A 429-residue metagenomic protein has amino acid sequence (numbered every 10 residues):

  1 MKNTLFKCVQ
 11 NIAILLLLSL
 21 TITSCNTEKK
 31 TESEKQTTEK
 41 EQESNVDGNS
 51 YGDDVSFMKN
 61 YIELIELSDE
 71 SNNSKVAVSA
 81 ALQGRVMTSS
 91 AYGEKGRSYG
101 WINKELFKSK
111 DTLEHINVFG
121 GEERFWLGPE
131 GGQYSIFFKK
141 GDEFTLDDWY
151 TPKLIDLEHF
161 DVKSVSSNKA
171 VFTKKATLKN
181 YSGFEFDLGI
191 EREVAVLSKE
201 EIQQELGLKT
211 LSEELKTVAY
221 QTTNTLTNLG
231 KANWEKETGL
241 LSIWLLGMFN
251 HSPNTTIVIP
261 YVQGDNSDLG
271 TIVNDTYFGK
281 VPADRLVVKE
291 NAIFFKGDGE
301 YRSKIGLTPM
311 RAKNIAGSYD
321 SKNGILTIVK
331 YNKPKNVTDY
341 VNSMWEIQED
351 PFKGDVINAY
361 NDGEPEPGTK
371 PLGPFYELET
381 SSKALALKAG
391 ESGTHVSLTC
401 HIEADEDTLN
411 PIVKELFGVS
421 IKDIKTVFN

Functional and structural regions predicted by a protein language model:
K2-A13: Bacterial N-terminal signal peptides that target proteins for export
T21-S24: C-terminal motif of bacterial Sec signal peptides marking the signal peptidase cleavage site
N26-Q221, T225, L229-I293, G297-N429: Surface-exposed acidic/polar loop and edge beta-strand patches at domain peripheries
